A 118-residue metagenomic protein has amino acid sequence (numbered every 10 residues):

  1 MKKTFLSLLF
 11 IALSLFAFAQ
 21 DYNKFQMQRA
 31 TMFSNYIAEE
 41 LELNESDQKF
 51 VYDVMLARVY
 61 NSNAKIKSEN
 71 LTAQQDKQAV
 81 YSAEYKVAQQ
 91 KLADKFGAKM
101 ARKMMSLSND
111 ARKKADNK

Functional and structural regions predicted by a protein language model:
M1-F25: Bacterial Sec-dependent N-terminal signal peptides
Q20-K118: Charge-rich (acidic/polar
